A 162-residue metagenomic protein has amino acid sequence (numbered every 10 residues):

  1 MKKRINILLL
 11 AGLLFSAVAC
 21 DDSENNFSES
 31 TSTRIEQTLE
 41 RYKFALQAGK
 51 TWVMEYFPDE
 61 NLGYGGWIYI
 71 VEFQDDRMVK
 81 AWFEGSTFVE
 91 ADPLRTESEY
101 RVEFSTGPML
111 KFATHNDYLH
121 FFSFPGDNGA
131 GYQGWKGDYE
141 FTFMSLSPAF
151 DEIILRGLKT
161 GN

Functional and structural regions predicted by a protein language model:
K3-L10: Sec-dependent signal peptide recognition, specifically the positively charged N-region followed immediately by
S16-A19: C-terminal motif of bacterial Sec signal peptides marking the signal peptidase cleavage site
D21-M109, P148-A149: Acidic/polar, low-complexity intrinsically disordered N-terminal segments immediately downstream of a Sec signal
F83-F141: Contiguous, well-ordered beta-strand patches that form the walls/edges of small beta-barrel/beta-sandwich domains
Y139-M144, F150-E152: Charged, amphipathic alpha-helical scaffolding segments
